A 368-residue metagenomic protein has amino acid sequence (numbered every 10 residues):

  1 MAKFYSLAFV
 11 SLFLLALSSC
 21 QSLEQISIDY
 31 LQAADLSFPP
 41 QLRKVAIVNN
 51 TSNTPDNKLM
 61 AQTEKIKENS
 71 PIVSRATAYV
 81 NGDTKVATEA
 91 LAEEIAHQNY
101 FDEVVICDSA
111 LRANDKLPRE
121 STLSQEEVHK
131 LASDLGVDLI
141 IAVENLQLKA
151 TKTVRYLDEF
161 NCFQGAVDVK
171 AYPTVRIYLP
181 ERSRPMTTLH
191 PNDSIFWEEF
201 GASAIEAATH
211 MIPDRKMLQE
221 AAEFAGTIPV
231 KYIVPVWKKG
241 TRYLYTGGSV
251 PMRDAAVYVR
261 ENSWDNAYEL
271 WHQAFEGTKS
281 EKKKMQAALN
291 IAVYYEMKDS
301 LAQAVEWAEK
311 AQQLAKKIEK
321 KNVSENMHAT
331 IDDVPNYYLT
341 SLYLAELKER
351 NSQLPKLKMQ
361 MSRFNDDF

Functional and structural regions predicted by a protein language model:
M1-F9: Bacterial N-terminal signal peptides that target proteins for export
A2-K3, A61-E64, L157-D158: Short secondary-structure boundary/capping segments
A16-S19: C-terminal motif of bacterial Sec signal peptides marking the signal peptidase cleavage site
Q21-L42, Y178-K284, I291, M297-F368: C-terminal/domain-edge helix-coil "capping" segments
K44-I47: Conserved hydrophobic helix-helix packing surfaces used for dimerization/oligomerization
T51-A142, R182-T187, K320-N322, N326-Q360 (+1 more regions): N-terminal segment of the mature soluble domain
V86-I95, F101-G247: Long, contiguous interaction/recruitment modules in multidomain scaffold/adaptor proteins
